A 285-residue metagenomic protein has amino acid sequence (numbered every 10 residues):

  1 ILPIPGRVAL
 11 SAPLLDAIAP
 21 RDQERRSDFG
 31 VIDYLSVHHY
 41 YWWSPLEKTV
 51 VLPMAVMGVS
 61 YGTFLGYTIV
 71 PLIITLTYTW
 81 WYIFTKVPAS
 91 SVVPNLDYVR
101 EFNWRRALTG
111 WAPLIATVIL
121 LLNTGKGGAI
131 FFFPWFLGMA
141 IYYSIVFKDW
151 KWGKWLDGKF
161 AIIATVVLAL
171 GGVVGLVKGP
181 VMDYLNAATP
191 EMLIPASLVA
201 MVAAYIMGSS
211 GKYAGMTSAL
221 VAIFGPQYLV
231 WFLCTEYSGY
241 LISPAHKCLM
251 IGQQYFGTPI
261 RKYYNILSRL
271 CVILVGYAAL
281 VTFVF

Functional and structural regions predicted by a protein language model:
I1-L14, T189-Y240: Hydrophobic alpha-helical transmembrane segments of multi-pass integral membrane proteins, predominantly secondary
G6-A19, E47-V59, G211-F224, H246-T258: Re-entrant/interfacial helical elements at transmembrane boundaries that shape and gate the permeation pathway
P13-R21, K154, D183-A187, Q254 (+1 more regions): Short amphipathic alpha-helical coupling elements at transmembrane boundaries
D22-L108, C248-F285: Membrane-core helix-loop-helix motifs of multi-pass transport proteins
P53-T63, G125-G128, V177-T189: Membrane-interface helix termini and inter-helical loops of multi-pass transporters
V59-G62, L121-F131, G208, F224-L229 (+1 more regions): Transmembrane helix interruption/hinge and helix-loop junction motifs
G62-L76, G127-P134, P195, Q227-Y237: Alpha-helical transmembrane segments
T79-G179, F283: Hydrophobic transmembrane alpha-helices of multi-pass small-molecule transporters
